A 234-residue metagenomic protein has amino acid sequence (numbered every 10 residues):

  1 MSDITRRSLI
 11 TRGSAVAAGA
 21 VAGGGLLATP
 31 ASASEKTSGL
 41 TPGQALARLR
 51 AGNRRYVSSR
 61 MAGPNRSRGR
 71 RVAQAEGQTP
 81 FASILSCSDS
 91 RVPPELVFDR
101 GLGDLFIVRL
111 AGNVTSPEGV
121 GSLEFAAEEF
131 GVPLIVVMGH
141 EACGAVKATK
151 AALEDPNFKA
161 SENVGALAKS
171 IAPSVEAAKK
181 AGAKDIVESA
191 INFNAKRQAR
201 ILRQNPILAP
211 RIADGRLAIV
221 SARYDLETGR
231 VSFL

Functional and structural regions predicted by a protein language model:
M1-A20: N-terminal secretory signal peptides and thylakoid transit peptides that target proteins across membranes
R12, G52, C87-D89, L110-A111 (+3 more regions): Fold-independent oxyanion-binding glycine-rich loops and adjacent beta-strand/coil segments at enzyme active sites
A15, A51-A62, A151, D155 (+4 more regions): Generic secondary-structure signature for well-ordered alpha-helical cores
G25-S58, A62-R66: C-terminal segment of N-terminal export signals and the immediately downstream linker at the start of the mature
P42, V92, L96-K184, I191 (+4 more regions): Short HxH-centered metal-ligating active-site micro-motif
L49, I84, V137, S221 (+1 more regions): Divalent metal-coordination and catalytic microenvironments
G63-G103: N-terminal short beta-loop-beta anion/metal-coordinating cradle
L202, I207-L234: Active-site-adjacent mobile loop/cap segments within catalytic or ligand-binding domains
